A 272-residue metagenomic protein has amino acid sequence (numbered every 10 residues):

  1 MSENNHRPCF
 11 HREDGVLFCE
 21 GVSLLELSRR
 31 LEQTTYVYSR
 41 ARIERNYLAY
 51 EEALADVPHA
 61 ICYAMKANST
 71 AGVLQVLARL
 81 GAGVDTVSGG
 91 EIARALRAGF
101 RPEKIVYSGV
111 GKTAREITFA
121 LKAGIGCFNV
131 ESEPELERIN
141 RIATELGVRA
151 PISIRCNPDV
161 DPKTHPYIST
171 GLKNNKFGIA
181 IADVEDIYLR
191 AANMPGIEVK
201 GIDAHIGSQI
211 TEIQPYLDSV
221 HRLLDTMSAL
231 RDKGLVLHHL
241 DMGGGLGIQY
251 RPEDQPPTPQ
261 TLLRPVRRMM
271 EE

Functional and structural regions predicted by a protein language model:
M1-A150, M194-E198, D225, D232-L235: A charged N-terminal "starter" segment
R40, E44, A114, E133 (+4 more regions): Non-membrane alpha-helical structural segments and their capping/turn regions in soluble enzymes
N46, S108, N157, I181-E198 (+2 more regions): Structured alpha-helical segments in the cores of large, soluble enzyme domains
A64-T70, V87-G90, V110-K112, E131-E133 (+4 more regions): Active-site beta-loop-alpha junctions enriched in small/polar residues
L74, L121, D159-K176, G201-P215 (+1 more regions): Active-site-proximal beta-alpha loop/turn segments in soluble metabolic enzymes
L80-G83, G99-F100, T170, P256-T261: A glycine- and small-aliphatic-rich helix-loop capping segment at beta-alpha/alpha-beta transitions that lines
K122, S132-E198: Conserved anion-binding
S208-E272: C-terminal active-site-proximal or functional interface alpha/beta core segments in diverse enzymes
